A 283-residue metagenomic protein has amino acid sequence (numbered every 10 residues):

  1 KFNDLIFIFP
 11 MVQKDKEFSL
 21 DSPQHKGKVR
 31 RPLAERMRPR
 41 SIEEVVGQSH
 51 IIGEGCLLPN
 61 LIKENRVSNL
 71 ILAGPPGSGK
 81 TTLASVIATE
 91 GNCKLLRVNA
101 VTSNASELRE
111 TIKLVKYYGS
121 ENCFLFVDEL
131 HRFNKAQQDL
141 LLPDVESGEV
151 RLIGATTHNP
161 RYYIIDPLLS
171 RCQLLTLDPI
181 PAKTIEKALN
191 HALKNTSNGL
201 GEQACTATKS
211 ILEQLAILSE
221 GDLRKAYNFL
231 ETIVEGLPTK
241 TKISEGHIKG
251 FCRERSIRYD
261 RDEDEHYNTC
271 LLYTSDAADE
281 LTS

Functional and structural regions predicted by a protein language model:
P23, I62-L96: Walker A/P-loop
V29-N69: Pre-Walker A (pre-P-loop) alpha-helix and adjacent loop at the N terminus of AAA/AAA+ ATPase modules, a conserved
L96-E121: Short glycine-rich substrate-engagement loop in P-loop NTPases that contacts/grips substrate
L174-I185: Conserved AAA+ ATPase "SRH/arginine-finger" region at the nucleotide-binding site
E202-L218: Short conserved motifs of the RecA-like P-loop NTPase core
E213-I217, R224-G236: C-terminal helical "lid" of AAA+/P-loop NTPase domains
L237-R255: Conserved C-terminal helix/linker of AAA+ ATPases
Y273-S283: Single conserved hydrophobic/aromatic residue that forms the stacking wall/gate of nucleotide- or nucleobase-binding
